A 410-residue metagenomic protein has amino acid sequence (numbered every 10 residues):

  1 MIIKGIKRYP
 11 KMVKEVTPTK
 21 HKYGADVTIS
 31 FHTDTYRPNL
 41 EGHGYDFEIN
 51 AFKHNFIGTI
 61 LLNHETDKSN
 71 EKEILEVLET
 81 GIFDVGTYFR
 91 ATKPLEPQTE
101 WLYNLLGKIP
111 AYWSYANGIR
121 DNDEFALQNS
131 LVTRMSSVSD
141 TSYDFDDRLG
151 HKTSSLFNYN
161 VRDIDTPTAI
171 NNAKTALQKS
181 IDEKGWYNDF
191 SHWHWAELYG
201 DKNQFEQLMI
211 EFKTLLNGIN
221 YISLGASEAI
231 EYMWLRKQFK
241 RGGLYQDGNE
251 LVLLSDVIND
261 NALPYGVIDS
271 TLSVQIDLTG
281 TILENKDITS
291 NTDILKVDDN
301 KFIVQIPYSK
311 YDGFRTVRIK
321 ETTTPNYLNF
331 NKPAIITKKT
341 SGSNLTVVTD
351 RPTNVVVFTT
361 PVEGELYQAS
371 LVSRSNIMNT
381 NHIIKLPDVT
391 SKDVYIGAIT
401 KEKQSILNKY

Functional and structural regions predicted by a protein language model:
M1-T28: N-terminal pre-catalytic segment of deacetylase/amide-hydrolase enzymes
G5-R8, Y103, V132-D147, K174 (+3 more regions): C-terminal domain-boundary segment and adjacent tail
R37, E48-E124, V138-F157, N188-H194: Metal-dependent polysaccharide deacetylase catalytic core of the NodB/CE4 family, i.e., the active-site-bearing domain
A229-F239, T323-T340: Short, compositionally biased P/S/T/A/G/V-rich stretches that sit at domain boundaries
N249-L251, S270-L272, S341-L345: Structural beta-strand segments of beta-rich domains
L254-E284, T353-P361: Surface-exposed beta-strand/loop patches in extracellular or lumenal glycoproteins
T289-K301, Y367-N379: Solvent-exposed serine/threonine-rich low-complexity stretches and specific carbohydrate-binding patches
D299-K332, N354-V355, I383-L407: C-terminal beta-strand-rich structural cap/linker in extracellular carbohydrate-active enzymes
